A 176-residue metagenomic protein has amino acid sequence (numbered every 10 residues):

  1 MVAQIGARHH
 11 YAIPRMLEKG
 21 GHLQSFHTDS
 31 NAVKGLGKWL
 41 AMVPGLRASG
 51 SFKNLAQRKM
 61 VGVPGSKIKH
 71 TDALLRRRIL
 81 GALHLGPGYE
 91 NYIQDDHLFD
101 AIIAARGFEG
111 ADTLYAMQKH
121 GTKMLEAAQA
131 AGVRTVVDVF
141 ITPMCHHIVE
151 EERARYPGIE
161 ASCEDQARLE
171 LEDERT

Functional and structural regions predicted by a protein language model:
M1-P44: N-terminal low-complexity, Ser/Thr- and acidic-residue-enriched intrinsically disordered segments
M1-V2, T113-Y115: Short catalytic-loop micro-motif centered on adjacent basic/acidic residues
H9-Y11, V33-G37, T122-L125, P143-H147: Short catalytic/ligand-binding loop motif for oxyanion handling, primarily in non-cytosolic enzymes, centered on
Q24, D112-T113: Conserved acidic residues
S30-L98: A conserved catalytic-core segment of Leloir-type glycosyltransferases
L40-M42, H70-N91, A131-E172: Acceptor-binding helix/loop patch of EC 2.4 sugar-transfer enzymes, predominantly nucleotide-sugar-dependent
D100-A111, T122-A131, P143, I159-T176: Membrane-proximal helix-turn-helix segments that form the acceptor-binding/catalytic region of lipid-linked
M117-H120: Short His-centered aromatic/hydrophobic patch
